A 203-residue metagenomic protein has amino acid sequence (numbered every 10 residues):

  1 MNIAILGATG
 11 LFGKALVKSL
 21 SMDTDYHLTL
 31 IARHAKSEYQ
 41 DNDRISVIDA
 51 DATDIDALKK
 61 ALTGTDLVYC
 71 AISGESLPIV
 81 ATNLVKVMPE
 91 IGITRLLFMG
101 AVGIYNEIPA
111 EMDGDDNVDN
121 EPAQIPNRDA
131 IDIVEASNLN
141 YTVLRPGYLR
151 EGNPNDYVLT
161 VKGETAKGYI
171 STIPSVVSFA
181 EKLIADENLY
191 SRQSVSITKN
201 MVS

Functional and structural regions predicted by a protein language model:
M1-Y26: N-terminal Rossmann NAD(P)H-binding glycine-rich loop of SDR-like oxidoreductase domains
I3-I5, V68, L96: Conserved hydrophobic beta-strands of the Rossmann-like cofactor-binding core in SDR/related NAD(P)H-dependent
A4, T29, T142: Conserved beta-strand positions in the Rossmann-like core of class I SAM-dependent methyltransferases
A8-L11, G152-N153, Y157-S203: Active-site-lining helix/loop region of Rossmann-like oxidoreductase modules
T9, H34, V102: Residues in the short beta-alpha loop(s) of Rossmann-like NAD(P)-binding domains
L30, A35-E90: NAD(P)H-binding glycine-rich loop region in Rossmannoid oxidoreductase-like domains and their noncatalytic homologs
S76-V158: Glycine-/Pro-rich loop/turn segments that contact NAD(P) or position catalytic residues in Rossmann-like domains
